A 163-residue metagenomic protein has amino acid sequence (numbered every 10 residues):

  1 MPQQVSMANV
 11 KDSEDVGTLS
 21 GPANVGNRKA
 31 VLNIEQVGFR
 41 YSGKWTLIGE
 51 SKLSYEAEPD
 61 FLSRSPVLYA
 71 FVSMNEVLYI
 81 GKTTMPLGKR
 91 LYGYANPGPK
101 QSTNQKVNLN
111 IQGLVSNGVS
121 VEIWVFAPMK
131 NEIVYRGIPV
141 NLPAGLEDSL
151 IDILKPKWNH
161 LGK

Functional and structural regions predicted by a protein language model:
M1, G21, E58, S65 (+5 more regions): Intrinsic-disorder/low-complexity coil detector
M1-G88, K163: GIY-YIG nuclease catalytic motif and its immediate N-terminal context
N9, N24-N27, N33, N75 (+7 more regions): Detector for Asparagine
Q36-G38, N117, I151: Intrinsically disordered, low-complexity regions enriched in Ser/Pro/Gly/Gln/His and often acidic
P59, P86-R136: Conserved short loop/helix modules at catalytic or binding sites in compact beta-alpha or helix-hairpin-helix contexts
V119-K163: Structure-specific nucleic-acid interaction/processing domains
